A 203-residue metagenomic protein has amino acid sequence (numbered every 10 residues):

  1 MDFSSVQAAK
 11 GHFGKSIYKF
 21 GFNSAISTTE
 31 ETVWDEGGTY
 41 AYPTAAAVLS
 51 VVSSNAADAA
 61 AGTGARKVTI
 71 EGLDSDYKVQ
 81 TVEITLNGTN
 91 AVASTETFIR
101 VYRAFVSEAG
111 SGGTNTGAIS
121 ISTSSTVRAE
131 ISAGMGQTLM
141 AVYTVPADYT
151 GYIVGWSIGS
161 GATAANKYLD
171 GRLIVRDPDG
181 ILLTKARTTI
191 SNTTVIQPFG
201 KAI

Functional and structural regions predicted by a protein language model:
M1-R100, S107-I203: Beta-strand-centric surfaces of beta-sandwich/beta-rich domains
